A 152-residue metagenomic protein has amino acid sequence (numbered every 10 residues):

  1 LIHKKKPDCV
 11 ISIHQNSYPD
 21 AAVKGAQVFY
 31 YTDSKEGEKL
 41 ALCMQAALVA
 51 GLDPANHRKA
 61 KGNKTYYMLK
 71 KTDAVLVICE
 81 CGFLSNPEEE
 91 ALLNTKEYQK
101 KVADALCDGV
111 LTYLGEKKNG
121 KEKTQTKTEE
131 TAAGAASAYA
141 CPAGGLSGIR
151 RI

Functional and structural regions predicted by a protein language model:
L1-E129, A140-C141, L146-I152: Active-site-proximal helix/loop segments of hydrolytic enzymes
E130-A135: Short linear segments in intrinsically disordered or otherwise low-structure-confidence regions
